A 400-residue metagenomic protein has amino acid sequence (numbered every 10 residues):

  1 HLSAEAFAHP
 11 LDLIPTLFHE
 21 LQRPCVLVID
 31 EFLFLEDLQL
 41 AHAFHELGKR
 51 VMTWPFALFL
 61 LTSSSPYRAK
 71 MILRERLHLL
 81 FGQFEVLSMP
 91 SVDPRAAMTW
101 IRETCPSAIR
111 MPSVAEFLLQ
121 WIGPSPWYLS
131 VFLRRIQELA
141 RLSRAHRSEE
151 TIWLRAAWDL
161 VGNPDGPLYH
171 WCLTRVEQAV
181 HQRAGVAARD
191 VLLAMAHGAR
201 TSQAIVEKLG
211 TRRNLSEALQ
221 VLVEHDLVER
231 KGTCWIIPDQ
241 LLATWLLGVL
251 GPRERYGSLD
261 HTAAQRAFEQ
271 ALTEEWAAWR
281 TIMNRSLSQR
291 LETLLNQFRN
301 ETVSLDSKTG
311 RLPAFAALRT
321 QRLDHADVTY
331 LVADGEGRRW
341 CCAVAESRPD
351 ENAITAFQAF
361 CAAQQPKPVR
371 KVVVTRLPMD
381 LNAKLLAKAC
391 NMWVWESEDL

Functional and structural regions predicted by a protein language model:
L2-P66, R74: Conserved Walker B catalytic segment
P66-F84: Short regulatory helix/loop adjacent to the ATP-binding pocket of P-loop NTPases
E85-V114, W121, F132: Conserved small helical "lid"/interfacial subdomain of P-loop NTPases
P124, Y128-R212, D260, A267: Winged-helix-like regulatory helical subdomains adjacent to P-loop NTPase cores
K208-H225: Short amphipathic alpha-helical interaction segments
L241-E274: Short, amphipathic alpha-helical interaction segments positioned at domain boundaries
T281-P366: Catalytic centers of nucleases
V372-L400: Domain-level recognition of nuclease-like catalytic cores that cleave nucleotide substrates
